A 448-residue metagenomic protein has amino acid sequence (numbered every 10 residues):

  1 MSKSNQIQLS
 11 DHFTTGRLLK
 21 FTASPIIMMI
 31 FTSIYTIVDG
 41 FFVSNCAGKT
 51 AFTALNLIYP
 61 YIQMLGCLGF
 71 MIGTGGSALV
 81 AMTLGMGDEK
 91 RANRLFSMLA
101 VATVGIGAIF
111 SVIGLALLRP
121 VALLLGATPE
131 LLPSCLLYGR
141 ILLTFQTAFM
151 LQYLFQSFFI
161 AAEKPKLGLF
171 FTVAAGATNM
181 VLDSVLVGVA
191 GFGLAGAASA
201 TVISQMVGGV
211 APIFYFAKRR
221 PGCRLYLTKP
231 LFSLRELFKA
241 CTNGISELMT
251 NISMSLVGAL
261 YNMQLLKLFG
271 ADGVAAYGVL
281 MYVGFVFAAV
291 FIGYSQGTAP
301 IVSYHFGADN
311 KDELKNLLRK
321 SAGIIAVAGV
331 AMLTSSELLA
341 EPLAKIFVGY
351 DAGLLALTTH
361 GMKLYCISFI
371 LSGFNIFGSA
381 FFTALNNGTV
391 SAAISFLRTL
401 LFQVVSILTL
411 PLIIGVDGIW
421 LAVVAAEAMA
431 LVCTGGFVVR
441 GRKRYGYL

Functional and structural regions predicted by a protein language model:
M1-P25, V80-T147, V189-I245, V302-S368 (+1 more regions): Short alpha-helical transmembrane segments in multi-pass integral membrane proteins
K20-D39, I141, A175, S204-G208 (+4 more regions): Transmembrane helical elements of multi-pass membrane transporters/channels
I27, F31, Y35, L65-G69 (+13 more regions): Residue-level hotspots within pore-lining transmembrane alpha-helices of multi-pass secondary transporters
I34-T53, A122-P129, V185-F192, I252-V286 (+3 more regions): Helix-terminus/linker motif at the lipid-water interface of multi-pass membrane proteins
V43-Q63, L95, E130-S134, L194-A195 (+5 more regions): Interfacial/gating helices of multi-pass transporter permease domains
F52-V112, F149-G168, A276-A340, S372-I394: Small-residue-rich hydrophobic transmembrane alpha-helices
I141-I160, G168-N179, A197-P212, I292-S295 (+4 more regions): Short runs within selected transmembrane alpha-helices of multi-pass transporters and secretion channels
F155-E163, D183-F192: Membrane-water interface regions at transmembrane-helix termini and the short interhelical loops of multi-pass membrane
